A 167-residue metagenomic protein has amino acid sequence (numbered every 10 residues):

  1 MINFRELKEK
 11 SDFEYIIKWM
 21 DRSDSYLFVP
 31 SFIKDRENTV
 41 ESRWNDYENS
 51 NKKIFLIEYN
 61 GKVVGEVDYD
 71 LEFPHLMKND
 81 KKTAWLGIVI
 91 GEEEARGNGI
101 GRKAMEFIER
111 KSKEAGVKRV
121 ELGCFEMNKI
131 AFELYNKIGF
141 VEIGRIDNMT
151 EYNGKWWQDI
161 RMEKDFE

Functional and structural regions predicted by a protein language model:
M1-E41: A short, well-structured alpha-helix characteristic of acyl/acetyltransferase catalytic modules
K10, I33-A95, M105, K111 (+1 more regions): Acetyl-CoA-dependent GNAT
K62-G65, I130, W156: Glycine-rich acetyl-CoA-binding "A-motif" of GNAT/NAT acetyltransferases
G97-R110, E114, F132-K137: Conserved acetyl-CoA-binding loop-helix of GNAT-fold acetyltransferases
G101, M105, M127-A131, N148-N153: Short glycine/proline-centered loop/turn elements that form peptide/ligand docking sites
S112-G123: Conserved GNAT acetyl-CoA-binding A-motif
E121-C124, N136, V141-W157, R161: Conserved catalytic-core motifs of GNAT/GCN5-like acyltransferases
